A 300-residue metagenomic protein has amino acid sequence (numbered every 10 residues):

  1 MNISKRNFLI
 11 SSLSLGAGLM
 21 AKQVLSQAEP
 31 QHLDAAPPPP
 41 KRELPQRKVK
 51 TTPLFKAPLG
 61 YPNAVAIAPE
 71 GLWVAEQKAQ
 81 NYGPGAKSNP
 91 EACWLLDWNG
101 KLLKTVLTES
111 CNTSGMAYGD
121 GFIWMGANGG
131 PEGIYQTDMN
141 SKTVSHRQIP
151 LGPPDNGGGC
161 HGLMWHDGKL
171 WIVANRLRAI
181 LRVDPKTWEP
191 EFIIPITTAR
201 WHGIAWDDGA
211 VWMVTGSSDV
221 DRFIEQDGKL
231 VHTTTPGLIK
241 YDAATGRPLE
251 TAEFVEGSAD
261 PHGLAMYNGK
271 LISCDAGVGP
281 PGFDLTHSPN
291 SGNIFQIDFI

Functional and structural regions predicted by a protein language model:
M1-G16: N-terminal secretory signal peptides and thylakoid transit peptides that target proteins across membranes
K22-K56, A64: C-terminal segment of N-terminal export signals and the immediately downstream linker at the start of the mature
K50-F55, K101-V106, T143-P153, E189-I194 (+1 more regions): A short beta-strand motif characteristic of beta-propeller blades
P58, V74-K87, M125-G130, I172-L177 (+3 more regions): Conserved beta-strand positions in repeat-built beta-propeller and related beta-rich domains
L59-A68, S110-G119, G152-H166, T197-D208 (+2 more regions): Beta-rich, blade/repeat-based domains predominating in secreted/periplasmic proteins but also intracellular
E91-W94, G133-Y135, A179-L181, G237-I239 (+1 more regions): A short loop-to-beta-strand structural motif that recurs across blades of beta-propeller domains
D97-N99, D138-K142, D184-W188, D242-G246 (+1 more regions): Short loop/turn segments that connect beta-strands within beta-propeller blades
A265-I300: Blade-level signature of beta-propeller repeat domains, shared across WD40, Kelch, NHL, RCC1 and BNR/Asp-box propellers
